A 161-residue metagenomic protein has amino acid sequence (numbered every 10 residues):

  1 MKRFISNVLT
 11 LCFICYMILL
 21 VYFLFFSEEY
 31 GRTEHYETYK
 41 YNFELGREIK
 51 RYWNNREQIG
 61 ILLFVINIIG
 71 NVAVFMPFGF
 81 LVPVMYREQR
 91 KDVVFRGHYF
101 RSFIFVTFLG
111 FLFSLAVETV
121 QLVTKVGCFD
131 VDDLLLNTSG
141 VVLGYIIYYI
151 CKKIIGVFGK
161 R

Functional and structural regions predicted by a protein language model:
M1-V126, V131, V142-R161: Bulky hydrophobic segments
L135-T138: Long, hydrophobic, well-ordered secondary-structure blocks that form the structural core and pocket-lining surfaces
